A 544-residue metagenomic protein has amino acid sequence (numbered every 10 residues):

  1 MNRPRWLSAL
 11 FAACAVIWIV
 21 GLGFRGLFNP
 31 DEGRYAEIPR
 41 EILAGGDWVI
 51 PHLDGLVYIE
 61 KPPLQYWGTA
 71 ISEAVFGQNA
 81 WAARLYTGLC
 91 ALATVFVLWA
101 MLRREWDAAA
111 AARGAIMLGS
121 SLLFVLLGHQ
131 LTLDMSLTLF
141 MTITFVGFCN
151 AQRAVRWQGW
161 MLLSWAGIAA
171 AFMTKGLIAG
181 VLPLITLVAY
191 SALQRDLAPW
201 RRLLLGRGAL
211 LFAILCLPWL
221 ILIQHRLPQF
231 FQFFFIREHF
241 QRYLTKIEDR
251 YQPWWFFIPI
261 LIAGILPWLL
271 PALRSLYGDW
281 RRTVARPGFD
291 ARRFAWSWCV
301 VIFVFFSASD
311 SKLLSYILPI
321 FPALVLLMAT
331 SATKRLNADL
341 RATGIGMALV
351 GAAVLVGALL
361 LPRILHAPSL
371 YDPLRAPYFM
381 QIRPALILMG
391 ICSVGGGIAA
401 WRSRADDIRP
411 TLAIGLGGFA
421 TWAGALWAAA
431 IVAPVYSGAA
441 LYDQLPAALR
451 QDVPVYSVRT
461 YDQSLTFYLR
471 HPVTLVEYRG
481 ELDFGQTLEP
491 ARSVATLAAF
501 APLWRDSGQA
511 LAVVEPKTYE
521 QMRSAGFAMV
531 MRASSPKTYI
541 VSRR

Functional and structural regions predicted by a protein language model:
M1-D339: Membrane-integral, polyisoprenol-dependent glycosyltransferases of the GT-C/oligosaccharyltransferase superfamily
L162-W165, S275-R544: Membrane-embedded architecture of ER/inner-membrane glycosylation machinery
